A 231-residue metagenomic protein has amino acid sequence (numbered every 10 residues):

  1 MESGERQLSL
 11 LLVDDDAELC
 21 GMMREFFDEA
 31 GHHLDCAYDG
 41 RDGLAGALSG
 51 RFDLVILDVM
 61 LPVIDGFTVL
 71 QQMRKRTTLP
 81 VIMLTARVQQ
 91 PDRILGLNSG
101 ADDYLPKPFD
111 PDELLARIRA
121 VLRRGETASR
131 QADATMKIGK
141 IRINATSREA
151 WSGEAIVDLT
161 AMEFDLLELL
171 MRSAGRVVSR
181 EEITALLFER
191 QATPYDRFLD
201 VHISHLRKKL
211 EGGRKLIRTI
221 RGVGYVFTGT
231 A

Functional and structural regions predicted by a protein language model:
R6-S9, A120-V177, E181: Short, Lys/Arg-enriched segments at the junction into DNA-binding effector domains of transcriptional regulators
Q7, R51-D53, R76-V81, T193: His-Asp phosphorelay/catalytic-motif detector in bacterial-type signaling
G21-E29: Charged docking surfaces used in two-component/phosphorelay signaling
G31-Y38, G46: Short hydrophobic/Thr-rich beta-strand motif most characteristic of the beta2 strand and flanking loop of CheY-like
A37-R41, R93: Conserved Asp/Asn-Gly motif in the active-site loop of CheY-like receiver
R51-I56, L61: Active-site beta3 strand of CheY-like receiver
D65, L70-R76, P80-K137: Basic, amphipathic DNA-recognition helix from helix-turn-helix-like DNA-binding domains
D133-T135, D158, V201-I203, R207-A231: DNA-binding patch around the recognition helix
